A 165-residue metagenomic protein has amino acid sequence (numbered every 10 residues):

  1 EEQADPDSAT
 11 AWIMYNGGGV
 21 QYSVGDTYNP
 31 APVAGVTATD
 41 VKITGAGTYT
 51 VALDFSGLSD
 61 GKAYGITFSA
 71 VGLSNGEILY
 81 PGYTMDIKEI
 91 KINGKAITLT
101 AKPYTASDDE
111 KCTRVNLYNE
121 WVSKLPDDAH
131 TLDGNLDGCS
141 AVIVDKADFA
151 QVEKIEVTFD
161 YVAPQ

Functional and structural regions predicted by a protein language model:
E1-G45, F55: N-terminal targeting leaders for non-cytosolic proteins
V24-V33, Y104-A141: Surface-exposed intrinsically disordered loops and tails
T37-L58, G134-I143, V157: Short beta-strands within extracellular/lumenal beta-sheet-rich domains
Y49-F55, I66-V71, M85-I92, K154-F159: Hydrophobic beta-strand residues in large extracellular and virion-surface proteins
D54-P81, D133-V142, V152: Extracellular beta-strand ligand-recognition surfaces/modules
I78-T98: Exposed low-complexity, polar/acidic, P/S/T/G-rich flexible segments that act as propeptides, protease-susceptible
G94-A96, P103, Y161: A mature extracytoplasmic/lumenal domain signature
G138-Q165: Ser/Thr/Pro-rich, low-complexity mucin-like regions that serve as glycosylated stalks/linkers or repetitive adhesive
